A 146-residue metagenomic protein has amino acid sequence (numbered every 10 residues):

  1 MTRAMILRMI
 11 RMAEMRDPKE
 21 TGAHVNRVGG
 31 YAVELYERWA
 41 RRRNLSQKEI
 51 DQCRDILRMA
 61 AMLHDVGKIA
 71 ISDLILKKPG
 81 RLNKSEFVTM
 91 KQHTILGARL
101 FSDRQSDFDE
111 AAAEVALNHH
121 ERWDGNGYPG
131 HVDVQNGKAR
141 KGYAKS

Functional and structural regions predicted by a protein language model:
R3-S146: Metal-dependent catalytic cores of enzymes that make or break cyclic nucleotides and related phosphoester linkages
